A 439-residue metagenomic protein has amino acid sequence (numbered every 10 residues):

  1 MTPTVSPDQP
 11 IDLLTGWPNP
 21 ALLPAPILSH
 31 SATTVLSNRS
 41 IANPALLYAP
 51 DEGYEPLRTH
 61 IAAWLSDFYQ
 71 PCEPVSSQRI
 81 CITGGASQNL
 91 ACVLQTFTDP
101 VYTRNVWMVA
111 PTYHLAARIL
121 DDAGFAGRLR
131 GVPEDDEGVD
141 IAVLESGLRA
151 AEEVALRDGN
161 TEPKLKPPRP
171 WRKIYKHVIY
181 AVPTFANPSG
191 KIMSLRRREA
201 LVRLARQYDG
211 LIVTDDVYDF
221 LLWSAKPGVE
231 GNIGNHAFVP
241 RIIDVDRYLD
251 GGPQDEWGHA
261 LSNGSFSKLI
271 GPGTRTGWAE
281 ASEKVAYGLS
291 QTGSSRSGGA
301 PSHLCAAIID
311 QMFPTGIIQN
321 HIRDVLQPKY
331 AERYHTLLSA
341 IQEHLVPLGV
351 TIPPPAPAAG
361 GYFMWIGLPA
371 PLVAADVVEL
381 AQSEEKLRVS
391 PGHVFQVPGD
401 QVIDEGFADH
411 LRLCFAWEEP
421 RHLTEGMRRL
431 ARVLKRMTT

Functional and structural regions predicted by a protein language model:
T2-G85, D140, F313, I318-R323 (+1 more regions): N-terminal small-domain helix-loop-helix segment of the aminotransferase-like
D12, H303, R323-L338, T351-L368 (+1 more regions): Conserved glycine-rich beta-strand-loop-beta hairpin in the small C-terminal domain of fold type I
D12-T15, M108-A110, Y180-P183, V213-D216 (+6 more regions): Short beta-strand segments
G16-P20, S87-Q88, T112-H114, T184-N187 (+9 more regions): Short, solvent-exposed loop/turn segments at secondary-structure junctions
A42-Y208, V213, D219-G251, L434: Conserved core of the PLP fold type I
H60, I119-D122, G127-R128, R157 (+2 more regions): Conserved core segment of the aminotransferase class I/II
D255-E256, S383-E384, P398-T439: PLP-dependent enzyme catalytic core of the Aspartate aminotransferase-like
